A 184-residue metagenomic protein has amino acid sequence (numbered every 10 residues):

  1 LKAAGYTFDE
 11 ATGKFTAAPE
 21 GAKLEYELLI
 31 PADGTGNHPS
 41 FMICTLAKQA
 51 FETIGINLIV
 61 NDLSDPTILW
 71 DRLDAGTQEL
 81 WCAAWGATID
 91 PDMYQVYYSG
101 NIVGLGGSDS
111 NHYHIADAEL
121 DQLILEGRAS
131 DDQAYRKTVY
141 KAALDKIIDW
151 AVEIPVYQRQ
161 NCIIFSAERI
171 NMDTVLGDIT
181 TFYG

Functional and structural regions predicted by a protein language model:
L1, T12, P39-C44, P91-V96 (+1 more regions): Short, solvent-exposed loop/turn and secondary-structure capping segments
K2-A3, M42-T53, T67, D71 (+4 more regions): Solvent-exposed, polar/charged alpha-helical surfaces in well-ordered, non-transmembrane soluble domains, broadly
A4-G5, I54-L58, W85, N101 (+3 more regions): A generic secondary-structure signal for well-formed alpha-helical elements
T7-A87, N161: Ligand/substrate-recognition segments at binding pockets and active sites
D9, L80-W81, I148-P155: Secretory-pathway/luminal and periplasmic proteins that interact with or process carbohydrate-rich
D9-L24, D71-G76, V96-A129, Q158-G184: Short, solvent-exposed loop/beta-turn-alpha elements that line the ligand-binding surface or hinge of extracytoplasmic
E20-N37, D131-A151: Alpha-helical secondary-structure segments
I30-H38, V60, S108-Y113, I124-Q133: Second-shell loop/turn segments in exported
